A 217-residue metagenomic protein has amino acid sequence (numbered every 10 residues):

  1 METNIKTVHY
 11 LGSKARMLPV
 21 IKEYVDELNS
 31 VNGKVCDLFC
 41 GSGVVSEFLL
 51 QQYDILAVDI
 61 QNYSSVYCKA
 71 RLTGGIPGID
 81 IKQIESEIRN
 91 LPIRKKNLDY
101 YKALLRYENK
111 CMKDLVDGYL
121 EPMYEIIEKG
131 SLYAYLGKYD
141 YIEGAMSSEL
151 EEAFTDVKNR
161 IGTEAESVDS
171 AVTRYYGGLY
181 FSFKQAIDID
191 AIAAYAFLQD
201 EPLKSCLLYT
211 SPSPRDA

Functional and structural regions predicted by a protein language model:
M1-N29: S-adenosyl-L-methionine
G33: Nucleotide donor/acceptor-binding cores
C36, S42-I88, P92, G162 (+1 more regions): SAM cofactor-binding core of SAM-dependent methyltransferases, primarily the Rossmann-like beta-alpha-beta module
R71-A145, G162-E164, V168, Y175: Conserved phosphoryl-transfer catalytic core
R174-Y175, L179-F183, I189, S205-L208: Conserved Class I S-adenosyl-L-methionine-dependent methyltransferase catalytic core
D188-A194: Mobile cap/lid helix-loop segments that border enzyme active or cofactor-binding sites and regulate substrate access
A196-C206: Structural motif
Y209-A217: Single conserved hydrophobic/aromatic residue that forms the stacking wall/gate of nucleotide- or nucleobase-binding
